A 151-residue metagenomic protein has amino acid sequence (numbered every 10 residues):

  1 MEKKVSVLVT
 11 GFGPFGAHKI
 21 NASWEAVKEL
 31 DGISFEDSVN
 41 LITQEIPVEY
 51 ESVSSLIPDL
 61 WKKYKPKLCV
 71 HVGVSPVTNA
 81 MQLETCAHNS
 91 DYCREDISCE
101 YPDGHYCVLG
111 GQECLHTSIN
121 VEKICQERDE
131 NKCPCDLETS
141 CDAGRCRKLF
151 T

Functional and structural regions predicted by a protein language model:
M1-D142: N-terminal catalytic or cofactor-binding beta/alpha core of small enzyme domains
A143, R147-T151: Active-site-adjacent mobile loop/cap segments within catalytic or ligand-binding domains
